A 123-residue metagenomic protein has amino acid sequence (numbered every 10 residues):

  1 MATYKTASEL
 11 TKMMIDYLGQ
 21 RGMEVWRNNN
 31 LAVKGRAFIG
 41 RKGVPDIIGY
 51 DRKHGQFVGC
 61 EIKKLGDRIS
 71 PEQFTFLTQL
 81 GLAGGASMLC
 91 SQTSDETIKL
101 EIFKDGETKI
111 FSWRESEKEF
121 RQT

Functional and structural regions predicted by a protein language model:
M1-T123: Catalytic phosphate/metal-binding cores of nucleic-acid and nucleotide-processing enzymes, i.e., regions that mediate
